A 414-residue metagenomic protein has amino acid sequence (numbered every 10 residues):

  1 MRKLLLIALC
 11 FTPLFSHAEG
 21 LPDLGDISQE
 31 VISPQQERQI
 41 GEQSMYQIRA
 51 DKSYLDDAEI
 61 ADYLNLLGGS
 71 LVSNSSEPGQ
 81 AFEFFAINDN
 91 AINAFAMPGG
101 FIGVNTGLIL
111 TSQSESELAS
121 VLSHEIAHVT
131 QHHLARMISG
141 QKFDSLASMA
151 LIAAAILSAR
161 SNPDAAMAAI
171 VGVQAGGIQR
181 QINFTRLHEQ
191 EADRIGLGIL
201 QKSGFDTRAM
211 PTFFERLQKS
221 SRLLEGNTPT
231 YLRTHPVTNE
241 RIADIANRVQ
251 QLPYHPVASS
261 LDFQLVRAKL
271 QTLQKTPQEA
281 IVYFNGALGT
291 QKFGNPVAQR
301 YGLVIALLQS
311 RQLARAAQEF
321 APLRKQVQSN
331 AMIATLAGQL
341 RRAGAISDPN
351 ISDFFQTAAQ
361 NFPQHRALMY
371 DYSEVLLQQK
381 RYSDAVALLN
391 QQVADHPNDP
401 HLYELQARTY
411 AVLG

Functional and structural regions predicted by a protein language model:
L4-L5, L9, P13-F95, G177 (+10 more regions): Hydrophobic or amphipathic, alpha-helical segments that drive membrane association/targeting
L24-V31, E42, Y54, D62 (+4 more regions): Extracytoplasmic and endomembrane cell-envelope/extracellular-matrix remodeling and assembly machinery
S44, L122-L134, I195: Active-site His/Glu-centered metal-binding helix of metallohydrolases
I60, Q80, I138-A147, D164-A169 (+1 more regions): Acidic/histidine metal-binding catalytic segments
T106-S120: Short pre-active-site segment immediately N-terminal to the catalytic Zn-binding motif
S116, I126-F143, S161: Catalytic Zn2+-binding segment of zinc metalloproteases
L146-D164, A168-R180: Membrane-active amphipathic alpha-helices enriched in small hydrophobic residues
